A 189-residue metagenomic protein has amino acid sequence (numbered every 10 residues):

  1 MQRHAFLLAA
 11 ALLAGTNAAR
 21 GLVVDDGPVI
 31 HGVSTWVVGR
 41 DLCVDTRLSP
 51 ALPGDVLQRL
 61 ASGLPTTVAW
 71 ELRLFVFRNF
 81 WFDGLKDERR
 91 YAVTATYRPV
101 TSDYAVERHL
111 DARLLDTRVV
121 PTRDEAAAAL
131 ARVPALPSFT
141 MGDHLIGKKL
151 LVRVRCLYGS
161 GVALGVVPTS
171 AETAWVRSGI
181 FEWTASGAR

Functional and structural regions predicted by a protein language model:
M1-L7: N-terminal export leaders
L7-R20: Hydrophobic h-region of N-terminal signal peptides that target proteins for export in Gram-negative bacteria
N17-I30: Cleaved targeting-peptide boundary
V38-P50, L64, K149-V152: Contiguous beta-strand segments within globular domains
V44-L48, P99, L110, V120-H144: A beta-strand/beta-hairpin structural motif
G54-P121: Structured domain cores in non-transmembrane regions
P137-R189: Glycine-rich, aromatic-bearing surface loops/beta-hairpins
